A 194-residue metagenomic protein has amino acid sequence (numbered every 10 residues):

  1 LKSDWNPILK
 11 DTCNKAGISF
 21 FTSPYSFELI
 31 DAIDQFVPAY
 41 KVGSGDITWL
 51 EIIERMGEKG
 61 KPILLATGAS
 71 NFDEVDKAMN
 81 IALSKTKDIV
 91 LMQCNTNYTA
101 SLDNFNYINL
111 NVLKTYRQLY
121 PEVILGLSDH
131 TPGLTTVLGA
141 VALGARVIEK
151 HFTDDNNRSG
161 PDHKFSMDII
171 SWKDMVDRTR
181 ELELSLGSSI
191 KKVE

Functional and structural regions predicted by a protein language model:
L1-E194: Catalytic cores and adjacent flexible loops of soluble metabolic enzymes that perform enolate/carbanion chemistry on
